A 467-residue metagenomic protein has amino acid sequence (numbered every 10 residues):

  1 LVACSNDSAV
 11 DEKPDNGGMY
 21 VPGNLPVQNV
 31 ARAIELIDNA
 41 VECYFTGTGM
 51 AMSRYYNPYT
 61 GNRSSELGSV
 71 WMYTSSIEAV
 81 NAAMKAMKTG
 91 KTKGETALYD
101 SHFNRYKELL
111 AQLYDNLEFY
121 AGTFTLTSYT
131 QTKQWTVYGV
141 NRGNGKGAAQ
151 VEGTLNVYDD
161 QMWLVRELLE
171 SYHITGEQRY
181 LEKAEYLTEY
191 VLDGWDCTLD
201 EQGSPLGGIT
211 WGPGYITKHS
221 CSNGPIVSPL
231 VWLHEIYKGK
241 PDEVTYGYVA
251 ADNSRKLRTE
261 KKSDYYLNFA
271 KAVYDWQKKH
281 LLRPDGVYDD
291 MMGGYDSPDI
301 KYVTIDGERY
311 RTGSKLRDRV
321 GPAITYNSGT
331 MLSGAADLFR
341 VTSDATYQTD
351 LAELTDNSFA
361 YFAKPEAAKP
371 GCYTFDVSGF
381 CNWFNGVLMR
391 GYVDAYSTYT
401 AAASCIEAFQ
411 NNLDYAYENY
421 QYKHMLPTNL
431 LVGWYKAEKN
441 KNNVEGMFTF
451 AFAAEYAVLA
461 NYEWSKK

Functional and structural regions predicted by a protein language model:
V2-A3: C-terminal motif of bacterial Sec signal peptides marking the signal peptidase cleavage site
N6-G18: Bacterial Sec signal peptide processing site at the extreme N-terminus
G18-D159, K218, A323, T346 (+1 more regions): CBM-like carbohydrate-recognition segments
A86-K93, I174-E177, G194, I236-E243 (+5 more regions): Alpha-solenoid helical repeat scaffolds
D100-N253, L267-N268: Extended ligand-binding groove/face enriched in aromatic
L206, C221-L230, L257-A335: Active-site cradle of extracellular carbohydrate-active enzymes
